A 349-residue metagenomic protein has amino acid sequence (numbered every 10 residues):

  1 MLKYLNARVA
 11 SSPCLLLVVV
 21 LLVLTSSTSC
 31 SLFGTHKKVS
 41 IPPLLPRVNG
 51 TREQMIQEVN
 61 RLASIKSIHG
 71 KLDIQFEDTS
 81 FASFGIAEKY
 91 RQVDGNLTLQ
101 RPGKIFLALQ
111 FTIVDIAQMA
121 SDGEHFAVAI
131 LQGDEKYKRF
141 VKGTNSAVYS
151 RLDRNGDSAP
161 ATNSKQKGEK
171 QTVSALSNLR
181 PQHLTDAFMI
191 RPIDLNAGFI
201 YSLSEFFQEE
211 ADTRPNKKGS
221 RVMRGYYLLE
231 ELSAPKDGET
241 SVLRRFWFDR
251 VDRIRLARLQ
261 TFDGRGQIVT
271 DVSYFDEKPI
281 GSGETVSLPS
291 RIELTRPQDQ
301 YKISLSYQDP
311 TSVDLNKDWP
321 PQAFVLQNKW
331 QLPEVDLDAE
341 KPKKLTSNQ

Functional and structural regions predicted by a protein language model:
M1-S11: N-terminal secretory signal peptides that target proteins for export/translocation
P13-S27: Bacterial N-terminal signal peptides
C30-Y90, G168-N178, A339-Q349: N-terminal leader/targeting segments and the immediate start of mature chains
S31-G34, S177, R191-D194, G198-Q331 (+2 more regions): Gly/Pro-enriched, hydrophobic low-complexity segments that function as extracytoplasmic propeptides/linkers
L32, I74-F126, Q132-G133, L345-T346: Post-signal peptide N-terminal segment of secreted/secretory-pathway proteins
V59-I68, E88-Y90, T98-P102, M119-S121 (+3 more regions): Edge/loop elements at the starts and ends of beta-strands within beta-rich repeat scaffolds
P102-H183: An acidic-aromatic
